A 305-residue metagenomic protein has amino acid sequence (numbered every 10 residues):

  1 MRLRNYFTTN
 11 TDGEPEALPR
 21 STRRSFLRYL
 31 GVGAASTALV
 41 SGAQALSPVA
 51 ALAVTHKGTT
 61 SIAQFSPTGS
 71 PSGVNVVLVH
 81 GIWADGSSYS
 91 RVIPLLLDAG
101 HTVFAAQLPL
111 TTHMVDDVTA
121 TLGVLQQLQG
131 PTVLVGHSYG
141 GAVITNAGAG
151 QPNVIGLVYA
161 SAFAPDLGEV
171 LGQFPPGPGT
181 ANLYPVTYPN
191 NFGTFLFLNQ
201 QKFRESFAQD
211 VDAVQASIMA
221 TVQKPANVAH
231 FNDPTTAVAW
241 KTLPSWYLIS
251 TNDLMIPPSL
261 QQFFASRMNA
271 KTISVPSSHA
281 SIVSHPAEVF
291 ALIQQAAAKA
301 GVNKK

Functional and structural regions predicted by a protein language model:
M1-S25, L30-Q44, V49-L52: N-terminal secretory signal peptides
G42-S72: C-terminal segment of N-terminal export signals and the immediately downstream linker at the start of the mature
P71-T111: Conserved HGGG/HGGXW glycine-rich cap/lid loop of the alpha/beta-hydrolase fold
V133, S138-L167: Conserved hydrolase catalytic core segment
N153-V154, V158-N191, N227: Flexible "cap/lid" loop of the alpha/beta hydrolase fold
Y247-I249: Short beta-strand/loop motif that positions the catalytic acidic residue of the alpha/beta-hydrolase fold
T251-P276: Conserved loop-alpha-helix segment in the C-terminal half of the alpha/beta-hydrolase fold that carries the catalytic
P276-K305: Catalytic active-site module of serine/aspartate enzymes centered on a nucleophile-bearing elbow/loop
